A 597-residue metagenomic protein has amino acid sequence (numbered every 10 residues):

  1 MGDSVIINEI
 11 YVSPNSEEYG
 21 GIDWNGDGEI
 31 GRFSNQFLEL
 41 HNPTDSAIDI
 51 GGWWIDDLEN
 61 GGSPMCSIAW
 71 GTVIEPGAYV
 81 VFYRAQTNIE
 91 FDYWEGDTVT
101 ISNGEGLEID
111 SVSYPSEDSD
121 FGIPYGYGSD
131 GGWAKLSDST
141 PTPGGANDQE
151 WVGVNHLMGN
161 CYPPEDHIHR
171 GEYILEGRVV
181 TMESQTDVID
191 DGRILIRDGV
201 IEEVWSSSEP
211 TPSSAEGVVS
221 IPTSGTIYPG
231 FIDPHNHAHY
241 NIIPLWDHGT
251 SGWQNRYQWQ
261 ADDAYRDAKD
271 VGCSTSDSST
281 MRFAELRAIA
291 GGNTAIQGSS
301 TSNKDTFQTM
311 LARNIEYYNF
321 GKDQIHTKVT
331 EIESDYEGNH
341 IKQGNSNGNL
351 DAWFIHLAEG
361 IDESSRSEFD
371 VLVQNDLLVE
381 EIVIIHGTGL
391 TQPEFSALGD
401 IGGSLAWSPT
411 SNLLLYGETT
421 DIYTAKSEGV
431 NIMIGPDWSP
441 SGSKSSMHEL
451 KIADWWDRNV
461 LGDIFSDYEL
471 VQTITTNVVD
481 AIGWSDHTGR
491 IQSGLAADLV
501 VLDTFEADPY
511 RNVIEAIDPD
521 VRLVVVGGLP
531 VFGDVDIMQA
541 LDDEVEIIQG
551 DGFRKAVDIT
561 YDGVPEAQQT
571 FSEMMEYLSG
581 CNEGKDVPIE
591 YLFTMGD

Functional and structural regions predicted by a protein language model:
M1-H167, M575-E590: Intrinsically disordered, low-complexity linkers and terminal tails enriched in Ser/Thr/Pro/Gly with interspersed basic
I6-E9, E39, W54, V80-F82 (+9 more regions): Structural recognition of the beta-strand scaffold that forms the well-ordered cores of secreted hydrolase catalytic
L38, G230-I243, A352-G360: Histidine-centered catalytic micro-motifs
G153-S214, N236-T330, K342-S346, Q472-D597: Active-site microenvironment of metallo-dependent hydrolases
E209-Y228: Active-site metal-binding motif and surrounding structural segment of the metallo-beta-lactamase
G298-S443, N459, D503: Active-site core of metal-dependent hydrolases
N375-E381, E418-E506, E515-P530: His/Asp/Glu-enriched, well-ordered alpha-helical/loop segment that forms or immediately abuts the divalent-metal
